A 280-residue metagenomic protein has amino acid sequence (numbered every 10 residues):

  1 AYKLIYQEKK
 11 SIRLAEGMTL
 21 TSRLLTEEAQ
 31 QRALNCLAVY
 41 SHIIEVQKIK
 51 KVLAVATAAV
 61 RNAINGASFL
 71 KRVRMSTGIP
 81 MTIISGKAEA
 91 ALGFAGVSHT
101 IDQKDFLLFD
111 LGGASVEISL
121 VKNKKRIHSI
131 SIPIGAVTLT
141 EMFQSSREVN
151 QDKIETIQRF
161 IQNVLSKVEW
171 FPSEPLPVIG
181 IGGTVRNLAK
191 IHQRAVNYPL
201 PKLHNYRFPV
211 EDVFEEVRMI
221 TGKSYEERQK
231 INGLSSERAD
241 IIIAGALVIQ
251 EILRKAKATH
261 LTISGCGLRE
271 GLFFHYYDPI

Functional and structural regions predicted by a protein language model:
A1-I5, K125-I127: Beta-strand initiation motifs
E8-I12: A structural signal for short, well-ordered beta-strand segments
R13, G17-Q47, T57-D105, L120-N123 (+1 more regions): Helical "lid/coupling" subdomains associated with nucleotide-phosphate turnover
K50: Conserved strand-helix element at the start of the C-terminal RecA-like helicase core
A54: Dinucleotide-binding Rossmann-like beta1-alpha1 core, especially the glycine-rich loop that anchors the ADP
D105-S119: A generic, well-ordered mixed alpha/beta core segment in the N-terminal half of proteins
